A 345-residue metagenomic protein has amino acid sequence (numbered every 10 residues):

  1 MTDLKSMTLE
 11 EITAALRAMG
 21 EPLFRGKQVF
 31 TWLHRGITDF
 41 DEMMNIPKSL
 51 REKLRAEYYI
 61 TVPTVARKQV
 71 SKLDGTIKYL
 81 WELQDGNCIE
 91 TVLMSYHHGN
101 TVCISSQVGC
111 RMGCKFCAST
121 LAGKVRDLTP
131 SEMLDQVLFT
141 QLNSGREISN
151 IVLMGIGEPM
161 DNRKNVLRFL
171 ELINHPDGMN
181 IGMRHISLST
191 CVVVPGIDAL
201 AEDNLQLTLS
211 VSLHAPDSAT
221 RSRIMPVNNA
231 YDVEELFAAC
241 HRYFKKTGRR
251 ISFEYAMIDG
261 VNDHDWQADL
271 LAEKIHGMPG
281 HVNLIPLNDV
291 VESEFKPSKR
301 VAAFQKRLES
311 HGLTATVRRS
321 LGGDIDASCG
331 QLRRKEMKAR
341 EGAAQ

Functional and structural regions predicted by a protein language model:
M1-I89, H241-R250, Y255-Q345: Auxiliary Fe-S-binding modules of radical SAM enzymes
Q28, Q107, M133-Q136, Q305: Glutamine-centric residue-chemistry signal
I77, I89, N100-I104, M112 (+1 more regions): Generic beta-strand structural signal
D85-G99: P-loop NTP-binding catalytic core
S95-E132: Canonical Radical SAM [4Fe-4S] cluster-binding loop centered on the CxxxCxxC motif and its immediate flanking residues
L121-N150: Conserved alpha-helical substructure of the radical SAM core
Q141-H311, A315-R318: Conserved AdoMet/S-adenosylmethionine-binding subsite of the radical SAM
